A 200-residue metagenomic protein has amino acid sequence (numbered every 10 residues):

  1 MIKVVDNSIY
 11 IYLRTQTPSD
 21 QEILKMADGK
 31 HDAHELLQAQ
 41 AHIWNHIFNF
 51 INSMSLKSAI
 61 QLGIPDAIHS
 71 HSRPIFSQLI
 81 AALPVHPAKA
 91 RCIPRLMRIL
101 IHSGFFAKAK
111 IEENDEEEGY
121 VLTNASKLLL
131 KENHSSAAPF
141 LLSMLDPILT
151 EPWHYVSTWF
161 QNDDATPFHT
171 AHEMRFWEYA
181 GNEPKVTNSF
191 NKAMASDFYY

Functional and structural regions predicted by a protein language model:
V4-D6, D20-E22: Acidic, Ala/Val/Gly-enriched low-complexity intrinsically disordered segments
S8-Q16: Compositionally biased low-complexity segments enriched in histidine and/or tyrosine
T15-S19, M26: Long, low-complexity intrinsically disordered terminal regulatory/leader regions
A27-Y200: Conserved Class I S-adenosyl-L-methionine-dependent methyltransferase catalytic core
